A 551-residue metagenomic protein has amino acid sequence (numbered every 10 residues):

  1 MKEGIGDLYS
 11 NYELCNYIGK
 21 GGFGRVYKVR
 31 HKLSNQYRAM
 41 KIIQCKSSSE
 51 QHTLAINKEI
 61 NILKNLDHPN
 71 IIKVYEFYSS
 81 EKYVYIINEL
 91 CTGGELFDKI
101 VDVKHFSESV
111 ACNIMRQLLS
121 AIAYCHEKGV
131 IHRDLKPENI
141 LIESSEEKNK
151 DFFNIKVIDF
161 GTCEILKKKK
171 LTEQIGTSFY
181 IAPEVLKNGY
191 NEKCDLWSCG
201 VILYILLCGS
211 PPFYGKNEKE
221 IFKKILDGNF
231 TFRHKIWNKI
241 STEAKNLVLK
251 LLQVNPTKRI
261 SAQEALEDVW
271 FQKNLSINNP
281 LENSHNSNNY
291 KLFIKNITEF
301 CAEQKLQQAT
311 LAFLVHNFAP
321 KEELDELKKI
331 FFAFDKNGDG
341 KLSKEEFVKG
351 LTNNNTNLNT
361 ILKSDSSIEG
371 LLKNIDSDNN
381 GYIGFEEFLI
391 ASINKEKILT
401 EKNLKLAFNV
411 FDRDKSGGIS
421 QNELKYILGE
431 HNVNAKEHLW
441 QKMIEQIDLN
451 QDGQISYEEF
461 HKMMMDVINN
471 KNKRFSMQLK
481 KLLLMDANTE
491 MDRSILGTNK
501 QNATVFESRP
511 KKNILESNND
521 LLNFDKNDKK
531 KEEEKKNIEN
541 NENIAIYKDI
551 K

Functional and structural regions predicted by a protein language model:
R25: Conserved N-lobe ATP-binding subsite of Hanks-type protein kinase domains, especially the beta3 VAIK lysine
Y37, I42-L66: Conserved N-lobe beta3->alphaC-helix segment of eukaryotic protein kinase catalytic domains
E76-F77: A short, aromatic-enriched beta-strand patch in the conserved N-lobe beta-sheet of the protein kinase catalytic domain
K82-E95: Conserved short submotifs of the Hanks-type protein kinase catalytic core that shape the nucleotide-binding pocket
I114-M115: Activation segment signature within eukaryotic-like protein kinase domains
S120-V130: Protein kinase catalytic-loop region centered on the HRD/HxD motif
L311-A312, K341-N359, G384-K395, I419-N432 (+1 more regions): Amphipathic regulatory helices of Ca2+-sensor modules
